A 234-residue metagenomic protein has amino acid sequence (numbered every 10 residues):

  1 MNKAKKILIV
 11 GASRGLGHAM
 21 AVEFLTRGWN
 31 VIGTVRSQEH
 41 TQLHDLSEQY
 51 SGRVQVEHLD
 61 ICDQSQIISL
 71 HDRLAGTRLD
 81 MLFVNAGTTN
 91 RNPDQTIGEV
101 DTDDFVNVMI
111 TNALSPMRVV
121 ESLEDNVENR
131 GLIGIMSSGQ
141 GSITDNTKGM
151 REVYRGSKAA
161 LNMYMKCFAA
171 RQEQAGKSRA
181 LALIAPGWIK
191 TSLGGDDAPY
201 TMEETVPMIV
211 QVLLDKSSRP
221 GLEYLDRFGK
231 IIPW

Functional and structural regions predicted by a protein language model:
V10, L79-G87, N112, I135 (+1 more regions): Rossmann-fold scaffold of SDR-type NAD(P)-dependent oxidoreductases
S13, G17-E23: N-terminal Rossmann NAD(P)H-binding glycine-rich loop of SDR-like oxidoreductase domains
R27-L43: Conserved glycine-rich Rossmann-like NAD(P)H-binding loop of the short-chain dehydrogenase/reductase
S47-S65: Rossmann-fold cofactor-recognition segment
I61-T77: Conserved Rossmann-fold cofactor-binding substructure of NAD(P)-dependent oxidoreductases
T88, T96-V108, L114-M117, N129-Q174: Catalytic loop of short-chain dehydrogenase/reductase
G141-I143, E173-D197: Flexible, glycine-rich beta-alpha linker
R179, L183-I184, G195-W234: C-terminal helical subdomain
